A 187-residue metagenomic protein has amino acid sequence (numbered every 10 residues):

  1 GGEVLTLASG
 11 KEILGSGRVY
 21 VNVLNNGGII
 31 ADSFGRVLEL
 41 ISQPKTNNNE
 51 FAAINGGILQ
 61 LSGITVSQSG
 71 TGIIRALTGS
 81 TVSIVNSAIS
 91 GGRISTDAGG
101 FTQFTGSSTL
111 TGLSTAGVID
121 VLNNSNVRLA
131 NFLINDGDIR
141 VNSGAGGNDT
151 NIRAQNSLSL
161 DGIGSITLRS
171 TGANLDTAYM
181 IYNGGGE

Functional and structural regions predicted by a protein language model:
G1-K45, N49-E187: Extracellular beta-strand-rich, repetitive "passenger/adhesive" scaffolds that bind or process carbohydrates
